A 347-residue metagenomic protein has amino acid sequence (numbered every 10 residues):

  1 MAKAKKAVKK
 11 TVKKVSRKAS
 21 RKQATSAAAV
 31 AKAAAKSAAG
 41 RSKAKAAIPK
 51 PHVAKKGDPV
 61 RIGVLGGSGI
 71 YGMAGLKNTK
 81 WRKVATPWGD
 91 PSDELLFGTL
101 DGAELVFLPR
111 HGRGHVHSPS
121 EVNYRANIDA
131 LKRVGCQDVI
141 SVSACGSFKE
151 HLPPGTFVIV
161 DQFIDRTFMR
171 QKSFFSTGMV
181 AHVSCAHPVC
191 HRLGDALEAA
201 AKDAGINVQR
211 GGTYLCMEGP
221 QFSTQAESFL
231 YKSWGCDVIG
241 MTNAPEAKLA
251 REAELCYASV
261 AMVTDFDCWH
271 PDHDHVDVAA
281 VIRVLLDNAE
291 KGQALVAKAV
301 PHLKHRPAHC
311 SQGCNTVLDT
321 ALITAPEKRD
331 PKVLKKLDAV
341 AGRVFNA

Functional and structural regions predicted by a protein language model:
M1-K56: Polybasic, lysine-enriched low-complexity intrinsically disordered terminal tails
A2-K3, K45-H187, G342-A347: Metabolite-binding pocket within alpha/beta catalytic cores that recognizes anionic/polar moieties
K132-G135, K232, R251: Non-catalytic positions within long, well-ordered alpha-helices that form the structural scaffold/packing of enzyme
R192, A196-N207, A294-H302: Generic non-transmembrane alpha-helical segments
A200-D237, I323: Active-site/ligand-binding-proximal alpha/beta "capping" segment
M241-V278: Zn-dependent metallopeptidase/amidohydrolase metal-coordination segment
C268-T316: His/Asp/Glu-rich mid-to-C-terminal helical/loop segments that flank catalytic regions of hydrolases
V317-A347: Acidic, Ser/Thr-rich low-complexity intrinsically disordered segments
